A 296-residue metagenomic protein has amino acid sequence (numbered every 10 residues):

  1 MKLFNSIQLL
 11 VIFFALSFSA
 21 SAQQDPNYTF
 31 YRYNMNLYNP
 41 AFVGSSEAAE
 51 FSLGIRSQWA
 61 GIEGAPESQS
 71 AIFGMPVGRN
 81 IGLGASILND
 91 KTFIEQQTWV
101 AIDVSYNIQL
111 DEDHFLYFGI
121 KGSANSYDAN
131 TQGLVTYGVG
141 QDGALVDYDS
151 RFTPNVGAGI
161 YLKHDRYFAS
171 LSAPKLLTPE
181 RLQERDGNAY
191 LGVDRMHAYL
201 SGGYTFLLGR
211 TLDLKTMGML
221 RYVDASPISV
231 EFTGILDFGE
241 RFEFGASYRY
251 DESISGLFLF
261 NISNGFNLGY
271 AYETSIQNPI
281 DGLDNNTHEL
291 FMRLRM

Functional and structural regions predicted by a protein language model:
M1, A22-Q23: Absolute protein N-terminus
M1-L9: Bacterial N-terminal signal peptides that target proteins for export
N5, A20-S21: Intrinsic low-complexity/disordered segments
Q8-S17: Bacterial N-terminal signal peptides
Q23-M296: Subset of outer-membrane beta-barrel
